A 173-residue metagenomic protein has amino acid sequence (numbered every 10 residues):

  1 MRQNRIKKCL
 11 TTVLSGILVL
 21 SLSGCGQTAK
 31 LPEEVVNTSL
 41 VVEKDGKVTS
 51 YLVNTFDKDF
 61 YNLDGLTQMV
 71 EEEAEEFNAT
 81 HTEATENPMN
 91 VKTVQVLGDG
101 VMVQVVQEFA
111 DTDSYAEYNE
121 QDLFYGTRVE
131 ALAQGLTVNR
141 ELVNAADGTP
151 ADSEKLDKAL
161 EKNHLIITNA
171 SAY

Functional and structural regions predicted by a protein language model:
R2-V13: Bacterial N-terminal signal peptides that target proteins for export
N4, N37, N54, N62 (+7 more regions): Detector for Asparagine
S21-G24: C-terminal motif of bacterial Sec signal peptides marking the signal peptidase cleavage site
G26-T28: Bacterial signal peptide processing site
P32-V91: N-terminal Sec/ER secretory leader and immediately downstream segment of secreted/extracellular precursors
K92-Y173: Mature, soluble, non-transmembrane domains
